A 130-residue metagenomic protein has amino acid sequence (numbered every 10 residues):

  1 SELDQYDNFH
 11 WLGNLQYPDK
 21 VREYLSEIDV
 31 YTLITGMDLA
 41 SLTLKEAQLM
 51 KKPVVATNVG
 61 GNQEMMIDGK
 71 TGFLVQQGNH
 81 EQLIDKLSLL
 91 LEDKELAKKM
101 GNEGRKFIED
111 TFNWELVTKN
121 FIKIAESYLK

Functional and structural regions predicted by a protein language model:
S1-L15: Nucleotide-activated donor-binding/catalytic signature segment of Leloir-type glycosyltransferases, i.e., the conserved
R22, A40, L44-L49, Q63-E64 (+1 more regions): Short alpha-helical segment that forms part of, or immediately flanks, the ligand-binding pocket in carbohydrate-active
E23-I28: Short alpha-helical donor nucleotide-sugar binding micro-motif in glycosyltransferases
D29, K51: A short alpha->beta transition loop at the rim of the catalytic pocket in nucleotide-sugar-dependent
G36: Aromatic "clamp/platform" in nucleotide-sugar-dependent glycosyltransferases that forms part of the donor/acceptor
P53-A56, M66: Short hydrophobic beta-strand element within catalytic cores of glycosyltransferases and related nucleotide-activated
Q63-S88, E95-L96: Change "using UDP/GDP/dTDP sugars" to "using nucleotide sugars
Q82, L89, L96-T111, V117-K123: A short, well-ordered alpha-helix in the C-terminal region of glycosyltransferases
